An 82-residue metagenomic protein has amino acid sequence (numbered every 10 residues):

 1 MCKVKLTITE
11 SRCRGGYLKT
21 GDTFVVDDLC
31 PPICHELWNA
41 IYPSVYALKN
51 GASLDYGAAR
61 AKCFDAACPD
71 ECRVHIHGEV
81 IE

Functional and structural regions predicted by a protein language model:
V4-E10: A short beta-strand micro-motif
R12-Y17: Short, surface-exposed secondary-structure edge patches
H35-A52: Short, compositionally biased
Y56-E82: Short, compact, well-ordered microdomains
